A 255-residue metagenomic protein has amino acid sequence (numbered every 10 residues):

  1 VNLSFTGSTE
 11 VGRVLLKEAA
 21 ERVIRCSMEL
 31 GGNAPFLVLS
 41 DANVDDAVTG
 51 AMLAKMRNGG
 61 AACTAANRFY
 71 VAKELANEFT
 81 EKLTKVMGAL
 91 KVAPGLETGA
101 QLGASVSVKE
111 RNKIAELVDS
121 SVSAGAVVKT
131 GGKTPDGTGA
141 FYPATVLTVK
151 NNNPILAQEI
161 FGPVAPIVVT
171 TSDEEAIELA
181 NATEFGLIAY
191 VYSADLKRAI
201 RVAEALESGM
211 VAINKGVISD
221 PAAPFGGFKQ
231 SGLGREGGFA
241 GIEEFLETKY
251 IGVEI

Functional and structural regions predicted by a protein language model:
N2, S8-N151, I213: ALDH superfamily catalytic-core signature
T6, V108-K109, S193, G232: Residue-level marker of alpha-helix boundaries and capping positions
L37, V118, T134, F141-I255: Conserved C-terminal structural/oligomerization subdomain of aldehyde/semialdehyde dehydrogenase
